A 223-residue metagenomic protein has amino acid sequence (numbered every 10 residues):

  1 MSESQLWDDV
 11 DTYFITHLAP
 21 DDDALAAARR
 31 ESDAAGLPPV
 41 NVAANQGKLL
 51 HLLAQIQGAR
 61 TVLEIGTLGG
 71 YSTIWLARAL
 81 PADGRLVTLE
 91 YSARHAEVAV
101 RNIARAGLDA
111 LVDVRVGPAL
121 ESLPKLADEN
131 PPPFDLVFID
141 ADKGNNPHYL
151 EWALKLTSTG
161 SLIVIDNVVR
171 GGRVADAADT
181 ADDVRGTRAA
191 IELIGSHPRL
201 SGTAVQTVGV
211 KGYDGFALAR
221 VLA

Functional and structural regions predicted by a protein language model:
M1-D22, A35: N-terminal auxiliary segments of SAM/dcSAM-dependent transferases
S2, P20-A24, T73, A189-A190: Membrane-targeting and insertion segments and their boundary/processing signals
V10, A24, Q46-L49: Short N-terminal amphipathic alpha-helix/helix-capping patch enriched in small hydrophobics with frequent Ser/Thr
H17, S32-A35, L126, N130: Alpha-helix boundary/capping residues
A19-A34, V40-N41: S-adenosyl-L-methionine
V40, A44-A223: S-adenosylmethionine/decaboxylated-SAM
